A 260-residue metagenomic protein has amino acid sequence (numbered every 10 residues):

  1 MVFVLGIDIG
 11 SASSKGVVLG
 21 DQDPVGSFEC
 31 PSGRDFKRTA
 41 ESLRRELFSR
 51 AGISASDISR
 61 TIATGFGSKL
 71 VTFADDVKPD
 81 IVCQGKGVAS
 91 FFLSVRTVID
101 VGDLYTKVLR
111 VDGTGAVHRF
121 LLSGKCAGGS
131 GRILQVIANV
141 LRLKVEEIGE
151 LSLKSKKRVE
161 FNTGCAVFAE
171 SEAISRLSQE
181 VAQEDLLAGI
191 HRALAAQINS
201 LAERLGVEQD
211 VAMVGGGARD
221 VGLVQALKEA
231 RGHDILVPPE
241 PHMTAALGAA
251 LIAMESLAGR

Functional and structural regions predicted by a protein language model:
V4-E46, V117-K125: Short glycine-rich, Thr/Ser-proximal phosphate-binding strand/loop in the N-terminal lobe of ATP-dependent enzymes
G20, G26-S32, R50-V82, L109 (+1 more regions): Short beta-strand-loop/turn "lid" adjacent to the catalytic site in phosphate-handling enzymes
F66, V207-A230, H242: Glycine-rich phosphate-binding loops at beta-strand->alpha-helix junctions
F66-R119, N199, E203, G248-L257: Conserved phosphate-binding catalytic cores of ATP/NTP-utilizing and phosphoryl-transfer enzymes
D80-I81, K228-L247: Conserved phosphate-binding/catalytic loops in two-lobed NTP-binding clefts
A116-K157, L251: Glycine-rich phosphate-binding loop plus the immediately following alpha-helix
G131-Q135, P238-R260: Glycine-rich phosphate-binding/hydrolytic loop that grips phosphoryl groups
A169-E203, H242: Adenine-nucleotide phosphate-binding core of ATP-dependent small-molecule kinases
